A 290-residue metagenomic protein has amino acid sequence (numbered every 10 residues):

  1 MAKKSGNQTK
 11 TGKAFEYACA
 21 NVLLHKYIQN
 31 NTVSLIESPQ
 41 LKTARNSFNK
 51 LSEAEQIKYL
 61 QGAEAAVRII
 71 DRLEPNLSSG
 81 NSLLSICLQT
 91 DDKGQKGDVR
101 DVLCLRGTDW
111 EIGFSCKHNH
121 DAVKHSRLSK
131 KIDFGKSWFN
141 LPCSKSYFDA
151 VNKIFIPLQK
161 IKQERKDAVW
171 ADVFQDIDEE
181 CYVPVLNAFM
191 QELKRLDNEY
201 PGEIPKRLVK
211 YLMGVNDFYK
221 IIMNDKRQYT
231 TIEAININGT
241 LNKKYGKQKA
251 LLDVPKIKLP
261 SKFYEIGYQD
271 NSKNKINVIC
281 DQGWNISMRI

Functional and structural regions predicted by a protein language model:
M1-V99, L105-I290: Short, positively charged
